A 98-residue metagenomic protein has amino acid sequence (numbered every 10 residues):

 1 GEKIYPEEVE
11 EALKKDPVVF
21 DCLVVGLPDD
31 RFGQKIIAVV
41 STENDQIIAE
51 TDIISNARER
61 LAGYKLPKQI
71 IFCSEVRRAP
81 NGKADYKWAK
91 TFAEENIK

Functional and structural regions predicted by a protein language model:
G1-K65, T91: AMP-binding/adenylate-forming catalytic core of the ANL superfamily
V39-V40, A79, K83, N96: Alpha-helix boundary/capping detector
E59-K83: AMP-binding/adenylate-forming catalytic domain of the ANL superfamily
D85-K90: A short, well-structured catalytic beta-strand-centered motif of the EAL phosphodiesterase domain for c-di-GMP
T91-K98: Acidic/polar alpha-helix N-cap and adjacent early helical turns within long charge-rich amphipathic helices/linkers
